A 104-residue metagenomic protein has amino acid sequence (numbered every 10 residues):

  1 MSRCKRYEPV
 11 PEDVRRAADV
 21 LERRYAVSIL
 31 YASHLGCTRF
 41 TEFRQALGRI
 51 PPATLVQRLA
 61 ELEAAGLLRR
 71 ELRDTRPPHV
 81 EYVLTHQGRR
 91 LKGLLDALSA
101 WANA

Functional and structural regions predicted by a protein language model:
M1-P9: Long, low-complexity, charged/polar intrinsically disordered regions in eukaryotic proteins
E8-Q57, T75, E81: N-terminal helix-turn-helix DNA-binding core of bacterial DNA-binding proteins
R24-S28, L67-L68, H86: Short, charged low-complexity linear motifs
V27, Y31, A65, L94-A104: Alpha-helical linker/hinge and terminal dimerization helices associated with HTH transcriptional regulators
L55, L59-A65: Basic amphipathic alpha-helical segments that dock to polyanions
A64-R73: A short, conserved structural fragment
D74-A97: Basic, amphipathic "hinge/linker" alpha-helix immediately C-terminal to the N-terminal HTH DNA-binding motif
